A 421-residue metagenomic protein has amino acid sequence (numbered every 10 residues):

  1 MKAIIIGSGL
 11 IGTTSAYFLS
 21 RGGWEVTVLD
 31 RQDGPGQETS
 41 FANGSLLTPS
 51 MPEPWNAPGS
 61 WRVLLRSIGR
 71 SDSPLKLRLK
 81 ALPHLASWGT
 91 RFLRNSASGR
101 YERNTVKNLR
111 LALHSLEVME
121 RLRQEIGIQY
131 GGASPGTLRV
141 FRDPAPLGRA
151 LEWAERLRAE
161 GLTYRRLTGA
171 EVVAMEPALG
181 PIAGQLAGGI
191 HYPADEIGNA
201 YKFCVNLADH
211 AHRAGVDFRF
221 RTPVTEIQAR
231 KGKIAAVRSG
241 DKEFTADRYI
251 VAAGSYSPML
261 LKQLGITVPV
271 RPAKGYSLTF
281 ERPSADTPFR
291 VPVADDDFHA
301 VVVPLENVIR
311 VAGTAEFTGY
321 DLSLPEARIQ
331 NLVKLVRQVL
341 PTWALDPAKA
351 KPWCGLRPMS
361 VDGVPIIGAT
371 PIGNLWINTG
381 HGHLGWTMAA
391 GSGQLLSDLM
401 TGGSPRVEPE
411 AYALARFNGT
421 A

Functional and structural regions predicted by a protein language model:
K2-V28: N-terminal Rossmann-like FAD-binding beta1-loop-alpha1 element of flavoenzymes
G7-G9, R31, G36, H381: Glycine-rich Rossmann-fold phosphate-binding loop(s) that bind the pyrophosphate of adenine dinucleotide cofactors
R21-F41: Glycine-rich FAD pyrophosphate-binding loop
N43-L46, M51, W55-N95, G180 (+2 more regions): Active-site substrate-recognition segment that forms the wall of the catalytic cavity or substrate channel
G44-A170: Dinucleotide-binding Rossmann-like beta1-alpha1 core, especially the glycine-rich loop that anchors the ADP
R103-L116, R139-R149, A174, I190-D209 (+2 more regions): Short beta-strand to alpha-helix junction loop
V140, P144-A145, A170-M175, P272-A273 (+3 more regions): Flavin (FAD/FMN) cofactor-binding core of flavoprotein oxidoreductases
G148-E160, G180-D247: Helical element adjacent to the flavin cofactor pocket in flavoenzyme catalytic cores
